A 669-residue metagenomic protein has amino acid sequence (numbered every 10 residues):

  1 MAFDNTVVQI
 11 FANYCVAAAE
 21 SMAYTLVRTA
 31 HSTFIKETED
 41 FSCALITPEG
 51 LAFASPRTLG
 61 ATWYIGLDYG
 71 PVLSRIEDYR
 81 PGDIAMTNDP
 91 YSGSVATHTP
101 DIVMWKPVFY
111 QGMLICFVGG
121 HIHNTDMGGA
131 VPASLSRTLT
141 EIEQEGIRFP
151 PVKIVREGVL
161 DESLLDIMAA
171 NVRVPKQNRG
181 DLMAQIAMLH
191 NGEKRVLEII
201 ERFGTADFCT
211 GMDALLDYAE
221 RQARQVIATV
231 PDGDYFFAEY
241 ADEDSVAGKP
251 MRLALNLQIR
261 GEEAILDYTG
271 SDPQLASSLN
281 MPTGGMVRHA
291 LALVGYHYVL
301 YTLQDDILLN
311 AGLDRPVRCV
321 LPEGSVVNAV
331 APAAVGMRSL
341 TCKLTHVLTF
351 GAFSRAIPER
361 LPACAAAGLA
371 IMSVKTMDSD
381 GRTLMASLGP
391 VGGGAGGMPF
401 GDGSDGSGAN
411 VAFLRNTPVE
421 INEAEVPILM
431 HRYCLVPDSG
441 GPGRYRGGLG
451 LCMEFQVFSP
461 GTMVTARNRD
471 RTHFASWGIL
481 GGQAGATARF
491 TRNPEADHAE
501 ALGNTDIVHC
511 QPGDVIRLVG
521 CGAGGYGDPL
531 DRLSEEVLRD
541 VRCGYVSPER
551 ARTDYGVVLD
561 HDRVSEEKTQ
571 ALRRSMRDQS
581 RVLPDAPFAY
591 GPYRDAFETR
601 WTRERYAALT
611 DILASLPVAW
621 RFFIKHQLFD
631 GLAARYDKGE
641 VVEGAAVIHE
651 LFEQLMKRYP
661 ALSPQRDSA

Functional and structural regions predicted by a protein language model:
M1-P81, M86-Y110, L114-S668: Glycine/proline-enriched, intrinsically flexible loops and inter-domain linkers
